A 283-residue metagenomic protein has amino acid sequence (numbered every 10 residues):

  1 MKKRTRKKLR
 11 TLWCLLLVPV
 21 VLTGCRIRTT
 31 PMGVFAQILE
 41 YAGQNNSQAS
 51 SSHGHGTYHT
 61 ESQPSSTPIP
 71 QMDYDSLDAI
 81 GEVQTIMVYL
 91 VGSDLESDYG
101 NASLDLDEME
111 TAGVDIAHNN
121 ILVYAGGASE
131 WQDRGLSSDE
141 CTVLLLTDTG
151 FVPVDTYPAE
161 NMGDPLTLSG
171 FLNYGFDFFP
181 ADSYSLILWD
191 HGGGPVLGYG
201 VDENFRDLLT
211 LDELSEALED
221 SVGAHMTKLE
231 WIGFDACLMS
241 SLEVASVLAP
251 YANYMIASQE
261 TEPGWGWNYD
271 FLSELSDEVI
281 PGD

Functional and structural regions predicted by a protein language model:
K3-W13: Bacterial N-terminal signal peptides that target proteins for export
C14-V21: Bacterial N-terminal signal peptides
V34, L39-P180: N-terminal extension/subdomain marker
T85-L90, N120-A125, Y184-L188, E230-F234 (+1 more regions): Structural recognition of the beta-strand scaffold that forms the well-ordered cores of secreted hydrolase catalytic
G92-E96, G127-W131, D190-V196, E203-D207 (+2 more regions): Solvent-exposed loop/turn segments at secondary-structure junctions within structured extracellular/periplasmic domains
V152, G192-A224: A short, glycine/acidic-enriched catalytic loop
T227-D283: Active-site-proximal C-terminal subdomain of hydrolase catalytic domains
